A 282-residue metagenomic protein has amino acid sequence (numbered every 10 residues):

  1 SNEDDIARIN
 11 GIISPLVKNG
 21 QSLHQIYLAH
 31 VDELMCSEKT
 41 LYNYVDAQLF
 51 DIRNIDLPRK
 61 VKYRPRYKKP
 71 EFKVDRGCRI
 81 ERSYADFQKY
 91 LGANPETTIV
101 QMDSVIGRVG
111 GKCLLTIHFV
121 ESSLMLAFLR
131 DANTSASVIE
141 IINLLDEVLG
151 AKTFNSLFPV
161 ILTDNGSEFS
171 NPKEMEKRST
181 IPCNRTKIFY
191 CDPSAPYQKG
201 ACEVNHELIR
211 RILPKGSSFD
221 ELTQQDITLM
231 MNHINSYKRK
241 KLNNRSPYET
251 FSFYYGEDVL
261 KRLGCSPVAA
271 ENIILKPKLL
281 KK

Functional and structural regions predicted by a protein language model:
S1-S218, L222-T223, L229-N232, Y237-K240 (+2 more regions): Secondary-structure boundary/capping micro-motif
